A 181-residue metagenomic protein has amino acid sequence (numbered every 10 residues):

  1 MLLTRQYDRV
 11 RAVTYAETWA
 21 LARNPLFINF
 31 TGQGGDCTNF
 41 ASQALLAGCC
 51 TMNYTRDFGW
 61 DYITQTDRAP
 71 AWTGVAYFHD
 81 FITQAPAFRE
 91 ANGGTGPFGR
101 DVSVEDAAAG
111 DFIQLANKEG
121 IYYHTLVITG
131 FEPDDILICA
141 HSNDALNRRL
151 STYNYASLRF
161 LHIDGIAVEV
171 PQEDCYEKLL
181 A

Functional and structural regions predicted by a protein language model:
M1-A76: N-terminal capping segments
L26-F30, T55, F88-N92, I138 (+2 more regions): Generic marker of "main functional regions" within proteins
Y54-D57, T125, L150: Short, solvent-exposed loop/turn and secondary-structure capping segments
D61-I138: ...with weaker cross-activation on analogous glycine-rich loops/strands in unrelated enzymes
L137, H141-S142, S151-A181: Low-complexity, Gly/Ser/Thr/Pro-rich intrinsically disordered linker/tail segments
D144-L146: Short, surface-exposed beta-strand-loop junctions and turns on beta-sheet-rich folds
